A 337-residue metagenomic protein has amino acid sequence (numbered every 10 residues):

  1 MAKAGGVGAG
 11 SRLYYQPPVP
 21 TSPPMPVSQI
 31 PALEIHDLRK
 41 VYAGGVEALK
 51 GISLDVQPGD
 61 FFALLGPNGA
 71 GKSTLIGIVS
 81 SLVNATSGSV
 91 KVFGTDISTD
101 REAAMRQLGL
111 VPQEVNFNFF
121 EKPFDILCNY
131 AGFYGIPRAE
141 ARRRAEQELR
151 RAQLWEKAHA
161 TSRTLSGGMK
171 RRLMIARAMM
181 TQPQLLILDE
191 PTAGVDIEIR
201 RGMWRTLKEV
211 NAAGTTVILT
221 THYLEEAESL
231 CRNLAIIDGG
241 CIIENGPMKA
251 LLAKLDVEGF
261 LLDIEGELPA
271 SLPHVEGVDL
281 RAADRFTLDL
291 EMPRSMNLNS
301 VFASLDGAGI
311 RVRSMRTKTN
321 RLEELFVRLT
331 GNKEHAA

Functional and structural regions predicted by a protein language model:
G88-T99, A103-A104: Conserved ABC transporter NBD signature motif
C128, G132, A139-K157: Conserved ABC ATPase "signature" region
T161-L165: Conserved ABC ATPase signature
Q182: Conserved catalytic motifs of ABC-family nucleotide-binding domains
L186-D189: Catalytic Walker B motif of ABC-type/P-loop ATPase nucleotide-binding domains
W204-P293: ABC transporter nucleotide-binding domain
